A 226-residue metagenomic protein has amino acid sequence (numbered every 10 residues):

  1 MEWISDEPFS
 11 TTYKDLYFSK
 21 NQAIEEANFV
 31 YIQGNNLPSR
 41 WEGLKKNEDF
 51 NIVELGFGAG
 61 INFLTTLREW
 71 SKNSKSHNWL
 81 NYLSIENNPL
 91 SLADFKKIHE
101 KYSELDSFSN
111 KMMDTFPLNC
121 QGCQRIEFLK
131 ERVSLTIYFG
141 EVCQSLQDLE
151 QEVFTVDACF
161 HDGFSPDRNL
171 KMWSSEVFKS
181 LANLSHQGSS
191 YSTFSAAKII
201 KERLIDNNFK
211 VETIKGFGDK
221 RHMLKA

Functional and structural regions predicted by a protein language model:
M1-V53, L67-E104: Rossmann-like AdoMet
S39-K45, S145-V153: Short amphipathic alpha-helix with an adjacent loop that forms part of the alpha/beta core around
A59-L64, R68: Glycine-rich SAM-binding Motif I of class I
K96-E150: S-adenosyl-L-methionine
R132-I137, F154-G163: Short SAM/SAH-binding signature in class I
K171-Q187: A short glycine-rich, Lys/Arg-flanked "PGG" loop and its adjoining helix->strand segment in the class I
A197-A226: Class I S-adenosyl-L-methionine
